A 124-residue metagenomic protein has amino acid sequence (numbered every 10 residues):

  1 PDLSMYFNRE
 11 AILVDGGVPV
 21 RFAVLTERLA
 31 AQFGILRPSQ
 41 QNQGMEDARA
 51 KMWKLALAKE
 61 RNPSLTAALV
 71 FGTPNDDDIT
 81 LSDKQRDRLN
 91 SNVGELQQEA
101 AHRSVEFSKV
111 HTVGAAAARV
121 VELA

Functional and structural regions predicted by a protein language model:
D2-F22, T26-A124: Charged, structured surface patches that assemble and position nucleic-acid processing machinery
